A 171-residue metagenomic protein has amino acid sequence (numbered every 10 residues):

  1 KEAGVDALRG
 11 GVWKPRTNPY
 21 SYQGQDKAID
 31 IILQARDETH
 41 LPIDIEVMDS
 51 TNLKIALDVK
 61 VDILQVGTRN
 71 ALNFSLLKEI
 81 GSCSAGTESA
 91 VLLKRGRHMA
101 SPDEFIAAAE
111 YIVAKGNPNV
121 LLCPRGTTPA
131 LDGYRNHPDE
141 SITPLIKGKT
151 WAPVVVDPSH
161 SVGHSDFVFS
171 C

Functional and structural regions predicted by a protein language model:
K1-P15, L33, E79-G86: Glycine-rich beta-alpha loop segments
E2, D6, K27-P42: Long, contiguous binding/interaction regions
R9, S21, H40-L53, D62-L77 (+3 more regions): Catalytic beta/alpha-barrel core
R9-K27: Glycine-rich, proline-tolerant flexible connector loops at the mouths of alpha/beta enzymes
Q25, D30-Q34, N52, F74 (+1 more regions): Active-site loop-to-helix "anion-binding N-cap" substructures in soluble metabolic enzymes
A56: Conserved structured catalytic cores and adjacent interaction surfaces of nucleotide-binding/hydrolyzing enzymes
L76-C171: Catalytic alpha/beta core domains of metabolic enzymes, predominantly
